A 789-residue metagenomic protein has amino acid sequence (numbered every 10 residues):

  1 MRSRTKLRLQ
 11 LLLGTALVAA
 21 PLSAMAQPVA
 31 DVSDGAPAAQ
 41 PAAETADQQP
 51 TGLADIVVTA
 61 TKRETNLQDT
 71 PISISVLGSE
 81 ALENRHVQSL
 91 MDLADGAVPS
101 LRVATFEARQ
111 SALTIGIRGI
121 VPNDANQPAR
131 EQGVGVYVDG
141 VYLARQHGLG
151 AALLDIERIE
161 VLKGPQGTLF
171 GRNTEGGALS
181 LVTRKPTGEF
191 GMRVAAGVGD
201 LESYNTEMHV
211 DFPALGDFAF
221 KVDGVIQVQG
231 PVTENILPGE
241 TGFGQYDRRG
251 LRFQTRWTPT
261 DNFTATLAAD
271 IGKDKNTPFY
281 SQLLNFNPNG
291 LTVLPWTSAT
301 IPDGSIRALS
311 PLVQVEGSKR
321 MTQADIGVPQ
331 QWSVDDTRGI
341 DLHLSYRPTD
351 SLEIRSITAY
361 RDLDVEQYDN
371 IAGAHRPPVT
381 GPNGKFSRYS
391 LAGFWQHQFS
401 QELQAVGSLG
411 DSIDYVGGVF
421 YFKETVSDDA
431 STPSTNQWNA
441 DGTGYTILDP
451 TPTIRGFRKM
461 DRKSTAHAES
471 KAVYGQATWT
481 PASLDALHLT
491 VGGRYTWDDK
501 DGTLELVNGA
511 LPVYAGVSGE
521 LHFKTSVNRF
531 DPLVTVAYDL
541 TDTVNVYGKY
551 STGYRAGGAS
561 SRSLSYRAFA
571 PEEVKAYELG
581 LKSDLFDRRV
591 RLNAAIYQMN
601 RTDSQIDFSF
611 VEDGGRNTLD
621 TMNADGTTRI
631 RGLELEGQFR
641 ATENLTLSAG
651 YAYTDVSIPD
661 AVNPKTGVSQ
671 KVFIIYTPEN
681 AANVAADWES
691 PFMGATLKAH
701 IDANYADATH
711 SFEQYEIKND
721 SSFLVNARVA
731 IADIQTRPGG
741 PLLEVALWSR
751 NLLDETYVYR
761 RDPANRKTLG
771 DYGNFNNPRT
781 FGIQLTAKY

Functional and structural regions predicted by a protein language model:
M1-V87, M91-P99, I340, F639 (+1 more regions): N-terminal Sec signal peptide and the immediately downstream disordered periplasmic leader that contains the TonB box
R2, K6, L12-G14, Q396-F420 (+4 more regions): Conserved C-terminal beta-signal and adjacent last beta-strands/turns of outer-membrane beta-barrel proteins
V32, D414-G418, S483, L489 (+3 more regions): Gram-negative outer-membrane beta-barrel transporters
Q48-E189, L579: Acidic, small-polar-rich N-terminal luminal/periplasmic segments of exported/outer-membrane proteins
E131-G133, R145, A152-K163, T168-L251 (+4 more regions): Outer-membrane beta-barrel translocator/receptor signature
Y246-Y415, F422-E424, R591: Outer-membrane beta-barrel domain signature, strongest for Gram-negative TonB-dependent receptors and also present
R256-T260, A405-S408, F420-F422, S464-M599: Structural signature of Gram-negative outer-membrane beta-barrels, strongest in the C-terminal barrel of TonB-dependent
H343-R347, S351-A359, L363-I371, D539 (+6 more regions): Membrane-embedded beta-barrel scaffold of Gram-negative outer-membrane proteins
